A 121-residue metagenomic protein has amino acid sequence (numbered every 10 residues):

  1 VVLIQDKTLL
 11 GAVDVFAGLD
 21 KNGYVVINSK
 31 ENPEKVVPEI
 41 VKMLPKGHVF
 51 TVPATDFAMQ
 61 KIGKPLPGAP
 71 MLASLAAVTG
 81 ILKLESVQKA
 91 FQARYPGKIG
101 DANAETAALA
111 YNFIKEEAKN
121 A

Functional and structural regions predicted by a protein language model:
V1-A121: Active-site cofactor/cluster-binding pocket
